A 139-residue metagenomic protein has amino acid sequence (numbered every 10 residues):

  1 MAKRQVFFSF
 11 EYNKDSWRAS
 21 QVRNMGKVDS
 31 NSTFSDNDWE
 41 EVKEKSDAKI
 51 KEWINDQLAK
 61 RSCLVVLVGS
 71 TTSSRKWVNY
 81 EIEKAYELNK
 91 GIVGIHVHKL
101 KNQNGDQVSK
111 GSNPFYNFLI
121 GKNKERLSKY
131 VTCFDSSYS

Functional and structural regions predicted by a protein language model:
M1-F7, K14, R18, Q103-S139: C-terminal interaction surface of TIR/SEFIR-family domains
M1-K60: Conserved N-terminal substructure of TIR/SEFIR domains
Q21-N24, N79-I82, Q107-S109: Short, glycine/charged-enriched secondary-structure capping and boundary segments
F34-D36, G94, N117, T132: Structural signal for conserved beta-strand scaffold positions within catalytic alpha/beta enzyme cores
N37, A48, R75-K76, N113-Y116: Flexible, active-site-adjacent loop/turn segments at secondary-structure boundaries
V42-K43, L100-N102: Conserved protein kinase catalytic core
I50-V65, Y116-R126: A broadly tuned preference for mixed-charge, low-complexity surface segments
Q57-K101: Conserved beta-strand-loop-alpha-helix hinge of the TIR/SEFIR fold
